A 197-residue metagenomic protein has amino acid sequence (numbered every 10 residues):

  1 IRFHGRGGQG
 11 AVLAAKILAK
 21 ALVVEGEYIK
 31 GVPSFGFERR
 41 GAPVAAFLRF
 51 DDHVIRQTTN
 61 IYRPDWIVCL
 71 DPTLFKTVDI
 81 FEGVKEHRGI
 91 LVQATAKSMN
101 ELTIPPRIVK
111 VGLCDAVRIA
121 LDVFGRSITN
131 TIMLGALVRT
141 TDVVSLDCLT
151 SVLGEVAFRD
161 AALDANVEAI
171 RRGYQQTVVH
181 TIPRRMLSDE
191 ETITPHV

Functional and structural regions predicted by a protein language model:
I1-V197: Active-site cofactor/cluster-binding pocket
